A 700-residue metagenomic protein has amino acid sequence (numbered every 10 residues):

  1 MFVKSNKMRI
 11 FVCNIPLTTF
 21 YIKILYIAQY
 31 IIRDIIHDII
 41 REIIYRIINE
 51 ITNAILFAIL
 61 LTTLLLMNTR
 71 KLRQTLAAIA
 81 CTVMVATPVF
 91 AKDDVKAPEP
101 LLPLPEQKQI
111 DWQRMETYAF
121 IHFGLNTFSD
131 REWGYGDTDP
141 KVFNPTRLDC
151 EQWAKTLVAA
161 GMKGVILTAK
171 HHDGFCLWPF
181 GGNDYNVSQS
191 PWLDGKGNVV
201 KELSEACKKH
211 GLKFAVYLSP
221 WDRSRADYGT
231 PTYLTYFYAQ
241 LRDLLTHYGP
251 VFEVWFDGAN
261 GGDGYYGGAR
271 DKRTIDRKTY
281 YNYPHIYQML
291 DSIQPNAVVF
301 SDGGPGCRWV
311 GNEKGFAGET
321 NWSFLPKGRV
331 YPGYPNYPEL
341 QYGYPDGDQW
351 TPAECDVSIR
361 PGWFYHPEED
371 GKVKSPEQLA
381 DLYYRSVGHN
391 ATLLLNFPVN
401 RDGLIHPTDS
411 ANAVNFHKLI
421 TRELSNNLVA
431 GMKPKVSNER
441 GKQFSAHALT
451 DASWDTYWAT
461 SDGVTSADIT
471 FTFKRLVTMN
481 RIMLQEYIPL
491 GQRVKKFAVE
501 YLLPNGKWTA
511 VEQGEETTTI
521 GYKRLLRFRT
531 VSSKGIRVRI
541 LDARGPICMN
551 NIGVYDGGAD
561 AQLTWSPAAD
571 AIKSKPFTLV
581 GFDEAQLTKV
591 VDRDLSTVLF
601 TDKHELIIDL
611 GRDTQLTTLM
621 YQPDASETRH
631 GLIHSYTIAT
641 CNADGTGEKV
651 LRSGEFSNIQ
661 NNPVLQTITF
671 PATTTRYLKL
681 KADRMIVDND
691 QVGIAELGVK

Functional and structural regions predicted by a protein language model:
Y45, A54-L66: Short, Lys/Arg-enriched N-terminal segments with co-localized hydrophobic residues within the first ~10-30 amino acids
L65-A77: Bacterial N-terminal signal peptides that target proteins for export
A77-T87: Bacterial N-terminal signal peptides
K92-T465, T470-F471, M483-Q492, E512-T518 (+6 more regions): Mature catalytic domains of secreted/periplasmic carbohydrate-active enzymes
T408, N415, I420-N426, S453-E512 (+3 more regions): Aromatic, loop-rich ligand-recognition surfaces of beta-strand-rich domains
